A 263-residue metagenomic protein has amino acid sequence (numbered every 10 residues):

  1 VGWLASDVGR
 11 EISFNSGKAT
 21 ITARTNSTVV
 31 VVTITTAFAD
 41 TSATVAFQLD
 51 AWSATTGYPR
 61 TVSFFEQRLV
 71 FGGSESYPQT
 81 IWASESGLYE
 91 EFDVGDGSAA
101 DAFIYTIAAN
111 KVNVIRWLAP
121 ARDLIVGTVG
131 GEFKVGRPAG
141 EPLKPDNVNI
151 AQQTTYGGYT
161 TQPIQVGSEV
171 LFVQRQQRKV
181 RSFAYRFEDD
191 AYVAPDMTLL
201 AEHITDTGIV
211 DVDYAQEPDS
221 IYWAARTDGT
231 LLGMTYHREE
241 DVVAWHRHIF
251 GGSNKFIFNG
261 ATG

Functional and structural regions predicted by a protein language model:
V1-G2, N113: A structural connector/turn signal
G2-V30, Y236, E240-D241: Ser/Thr/Gly-rich low-complexity blocks that favor extended beta-strand/coil architectures
S16-A51: Extended acidic/polar, glycine-enriched regions that form or flank non-catalytic beta-rich accessory modules
T22-R24, I257-T262: Short amphipathic beta-strand and strand-loop transition segments with alternating hydrophobic
Q48-R68, G72-P218, H237-G260: Beta-propeller and closely related beta-pinwheel folds
S220-Y222: Structural hallmark of WD40 beta-propellers
